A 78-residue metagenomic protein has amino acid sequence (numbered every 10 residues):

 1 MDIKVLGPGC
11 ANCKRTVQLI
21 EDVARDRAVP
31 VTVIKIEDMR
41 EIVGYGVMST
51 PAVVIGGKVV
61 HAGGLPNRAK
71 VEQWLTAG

Functional and structural regions predicted by a protein language model:
M1-L19: Local sequence-structure signature of Cys/Sec-based thiol-disulfide redox active-site neighborhoods
I20, A24, L75: Conserved hydrophobic residues forming the short capping helix/wall of the S-adenosyl-L-methionine
V29-M39: Thiol-based oxidoreductase modules, predominantly thioredoxin-like and allied folds used for disulfide exchange
G46-V53: Structural micro-motif
I55-G78: Non-catalytic, surface beta->alpha helical segment in thiol-disulfide oxidoreductase systems
